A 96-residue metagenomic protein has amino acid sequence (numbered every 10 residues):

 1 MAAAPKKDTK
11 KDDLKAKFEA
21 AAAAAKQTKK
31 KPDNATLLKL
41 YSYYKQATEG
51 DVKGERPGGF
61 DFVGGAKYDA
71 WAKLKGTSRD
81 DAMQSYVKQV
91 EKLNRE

Functional and structural regions predicted by a protein language model:
A4, K10-G59, G64-E96: A charge-rich, low-complexity, intrinsically flexible signal that marks solvent-exposed coils, linkers, repeats
